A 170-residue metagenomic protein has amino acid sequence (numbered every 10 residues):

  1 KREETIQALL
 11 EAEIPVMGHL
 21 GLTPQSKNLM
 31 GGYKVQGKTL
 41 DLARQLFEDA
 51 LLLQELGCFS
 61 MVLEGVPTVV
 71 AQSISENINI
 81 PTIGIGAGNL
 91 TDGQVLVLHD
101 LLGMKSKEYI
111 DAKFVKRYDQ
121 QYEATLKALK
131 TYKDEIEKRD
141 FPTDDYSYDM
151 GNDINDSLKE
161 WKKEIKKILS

Functional and structural regions predicted by a protein language model:
K1-K116, E123-S170: Alpha/beta enzyme core
